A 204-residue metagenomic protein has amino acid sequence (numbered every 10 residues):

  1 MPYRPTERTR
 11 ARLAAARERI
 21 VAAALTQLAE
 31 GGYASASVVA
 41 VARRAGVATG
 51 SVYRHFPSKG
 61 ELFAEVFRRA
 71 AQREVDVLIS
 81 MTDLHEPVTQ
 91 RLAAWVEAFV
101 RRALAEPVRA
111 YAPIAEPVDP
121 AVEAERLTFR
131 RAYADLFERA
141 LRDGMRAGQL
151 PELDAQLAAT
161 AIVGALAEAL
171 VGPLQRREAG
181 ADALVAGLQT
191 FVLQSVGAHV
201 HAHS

Functional and structural regions predicted by a protein language model:
M1-A15, T26, R146, V200-S204: N-terminal intrinsically disordered/low-complexity leader segments
A15-R19, Q27-E61, E65: Helix-turn-helix
I20-L28, F99, L166: Short hydrophobic clusters on alpha-helical segments that form packing/core surfaces in small helical domains
E30-A34, H85, E106, A147-G148: Short coil/turn segments at alpha/beta junctions that flank glycine-rich nucleotide-binding fingerprints
E65, D76-A105, A158-I162, V185: Hydrophobic alpha-helical connector segments
Q72-D76, A105, A121-R146, Q156-T160 (+1 more regions): Amphipathic alpha-helical packing segments from all-alpha helical-bundle domains
R102-A121: Amphipathic alpha-helical segments used for helix-helix packing
Y111-A115, M145-F191, H199-S204: Hydrophobic/aromatic-rich alpha-helical bundle segments in the mid-to-C-terminal region
